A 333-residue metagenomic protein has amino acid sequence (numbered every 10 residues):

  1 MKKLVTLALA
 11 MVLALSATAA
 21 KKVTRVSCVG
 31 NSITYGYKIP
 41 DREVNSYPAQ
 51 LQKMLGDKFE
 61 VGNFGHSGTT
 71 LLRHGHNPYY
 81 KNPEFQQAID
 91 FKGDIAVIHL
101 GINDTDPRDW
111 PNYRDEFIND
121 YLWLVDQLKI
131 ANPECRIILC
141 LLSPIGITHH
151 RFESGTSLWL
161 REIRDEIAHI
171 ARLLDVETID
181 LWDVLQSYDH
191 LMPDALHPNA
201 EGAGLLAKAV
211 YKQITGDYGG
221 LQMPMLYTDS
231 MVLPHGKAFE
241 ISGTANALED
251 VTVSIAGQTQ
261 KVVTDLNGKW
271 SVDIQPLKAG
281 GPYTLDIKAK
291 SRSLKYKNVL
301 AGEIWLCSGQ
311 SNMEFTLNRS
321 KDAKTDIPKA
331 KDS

Functional and structural regions predicted by a protein language model:
K2-A8: Sec-dependent signal peptide recognition, specifically the positively charged N-region followed immediately by
A10-T18: Hydrophobic h-region of N-terminal signal peptides that target proteins for export in Gram-negative bacteria
K21, K53, Y79-Y218: Alpha-helical cap/lid subdomain in secreted, periplasmic, or secretory-pathway luminal O-acyl-processing enzymes
K22-C28, I33-L122, N298, E303-L306 (+2 more regions): Conserved SGNH/GDSL esterase-like catalytic core that processes O-acyl groups on lipids and polysaccharides
P83, L226-D229, G257-Q258, S271: Short structured motifs
G219-T244: Extracellular ectodomain segments of secreted/surface proteins
S242-T325: Extended acidic/polar, glycine-enriched regions that form or flank non-catalytic beta-rich accessory modules
D332-S333: Active-site-adjacent substrate/metal-binding segments within catalytic domains of carbohydrate-active enzymes
